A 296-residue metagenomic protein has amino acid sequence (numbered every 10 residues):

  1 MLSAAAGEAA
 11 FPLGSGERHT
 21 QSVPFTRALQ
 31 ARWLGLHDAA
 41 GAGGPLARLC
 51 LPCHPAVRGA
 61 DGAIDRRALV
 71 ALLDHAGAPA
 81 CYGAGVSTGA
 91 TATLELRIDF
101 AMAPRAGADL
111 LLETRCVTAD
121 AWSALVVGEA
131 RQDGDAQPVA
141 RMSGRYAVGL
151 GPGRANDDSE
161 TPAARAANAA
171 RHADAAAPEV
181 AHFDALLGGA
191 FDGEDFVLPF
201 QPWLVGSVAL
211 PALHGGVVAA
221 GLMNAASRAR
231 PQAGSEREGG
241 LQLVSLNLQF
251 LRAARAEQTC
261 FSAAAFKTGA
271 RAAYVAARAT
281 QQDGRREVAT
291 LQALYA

Functional and structural regions predicted by a protein language model:
M1-C50, H54-A56, G149-L204: Non-catalytic linker/capping segments at the edges of enzyme domains
M1-F11, P79, T91, P104-A106 (+3 more regions): HotDog/MaoC-like acyl-thioester-processing domains
A28, T93-E95, S123-L125, L186 (+2 more regions): Short coil/loop residues immediately preceding or within conserved phosphate-binding loops of NTP-utilizing enzyme
A31-R32, L96, G189, L246 (+1 more regions): Generic beta-strand hydrophobic packing signal
G35-L46, D133-D135, G206-A212, G234-E238 (+1 more regions): Intrinsically disordered, low-complexity coil segments
R48, C53-H75, G83, G193-L243: A conserved, well-ordered hydrophobic junction motif at loop->secondary-structure transitions
D61-I64, G77-L111, C116, A225-C260 (+1 more regions): Hydrophobic beta-strand-centered segment that forms part of the acyl-chain substrate-binding groove
